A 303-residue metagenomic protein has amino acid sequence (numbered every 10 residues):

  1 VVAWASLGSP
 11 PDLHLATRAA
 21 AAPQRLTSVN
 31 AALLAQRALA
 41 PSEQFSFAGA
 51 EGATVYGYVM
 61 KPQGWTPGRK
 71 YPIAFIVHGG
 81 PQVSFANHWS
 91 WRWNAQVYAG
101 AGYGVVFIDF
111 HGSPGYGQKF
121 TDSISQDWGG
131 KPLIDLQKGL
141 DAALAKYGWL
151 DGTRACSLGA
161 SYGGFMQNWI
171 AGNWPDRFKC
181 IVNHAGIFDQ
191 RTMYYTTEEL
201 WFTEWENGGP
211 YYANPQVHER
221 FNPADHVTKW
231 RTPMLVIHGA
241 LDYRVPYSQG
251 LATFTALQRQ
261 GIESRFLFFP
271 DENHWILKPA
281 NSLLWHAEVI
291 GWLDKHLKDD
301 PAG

Functional and structural regions predicted by a protein language model:
V1-T66, W93, G100, A142-A145: Non-catalytic accessory segments flanking enzyme active sites
A5, I76-G80, S161-G164, G239: Glycine-rich His-Gly loop
P41-E43, A53, Y71, D151 (+2 more regions): Exposed loop/turn and edge beta-strand positions of beta-sandwich/beta-sheet ligand-binding modules
K61, G68-G79: Short beta-strand element of the alpha/beta-hydrolase
W65-T66, V83, Y243: Short beta-strands and strand-coil junctions in structured, solvent-facing domains, enriched
P81-V83, V105: Serine-hydrolase catalytic-loop signature spanning alpha/beta hydrolases and amidase-signature enzymes
F85-H88, S248: Short N-terminal helix/helix-N-cap motif within the alpha/beta-hydrolase-1
N94, A99-G100, F107-G303: Active-site-proximal cap/loop segments of hydrolase catalytic domains
